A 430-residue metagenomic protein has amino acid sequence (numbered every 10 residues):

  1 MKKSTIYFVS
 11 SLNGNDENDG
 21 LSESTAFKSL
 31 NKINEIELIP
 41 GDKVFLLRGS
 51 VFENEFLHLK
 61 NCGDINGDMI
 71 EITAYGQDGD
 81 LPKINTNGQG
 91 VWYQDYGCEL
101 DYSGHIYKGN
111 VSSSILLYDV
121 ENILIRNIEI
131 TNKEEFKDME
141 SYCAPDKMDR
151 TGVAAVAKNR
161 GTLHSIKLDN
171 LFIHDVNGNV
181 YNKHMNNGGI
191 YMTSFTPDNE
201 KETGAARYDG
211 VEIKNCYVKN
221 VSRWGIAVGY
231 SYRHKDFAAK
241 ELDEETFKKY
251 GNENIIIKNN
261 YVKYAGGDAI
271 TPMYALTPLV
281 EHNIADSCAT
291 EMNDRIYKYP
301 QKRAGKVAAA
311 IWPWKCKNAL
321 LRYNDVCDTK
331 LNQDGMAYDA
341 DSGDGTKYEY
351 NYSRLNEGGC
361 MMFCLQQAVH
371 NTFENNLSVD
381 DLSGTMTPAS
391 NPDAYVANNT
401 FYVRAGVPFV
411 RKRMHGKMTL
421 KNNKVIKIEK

Functional and structural regions predicted by a protein language model:
M1-N31, R48-S50, G76, D80: Right-handed parallel beta-helix/beta-solenoid
K3-T5, I39-K43, D68: Loop/turn elements at helix/coil->beta-strand transitions in domains of secreted/extracellular proteins
S24-F27, D119, T162: Soluble non-cytosolic domains of exported or imported proteins
N31-E37, F52-G63, K83-N85, Y274 (+2 more regions): Short, T/G/N/S-enriched strand-turn elements that build extracellular solenoid repeat scaffolds
D42-L46, A74: Extracellular beta-strand repeat scaffolds in secreted/surface proteins
F56-K60, V91-I115, M139-N159, Y181-G204 (+7 more regions): Extracellular beta-strand/beta-solenoid scaffold signature
G63-D146, D175-K183: Right-handed parallel beta-helix/beta-spiral solenoid domain characteristic of secreted/periplasmic
M69, E121-N132, G161-N177, K201-W224 (+9 more regions): Right-handed parallel beta-helix
